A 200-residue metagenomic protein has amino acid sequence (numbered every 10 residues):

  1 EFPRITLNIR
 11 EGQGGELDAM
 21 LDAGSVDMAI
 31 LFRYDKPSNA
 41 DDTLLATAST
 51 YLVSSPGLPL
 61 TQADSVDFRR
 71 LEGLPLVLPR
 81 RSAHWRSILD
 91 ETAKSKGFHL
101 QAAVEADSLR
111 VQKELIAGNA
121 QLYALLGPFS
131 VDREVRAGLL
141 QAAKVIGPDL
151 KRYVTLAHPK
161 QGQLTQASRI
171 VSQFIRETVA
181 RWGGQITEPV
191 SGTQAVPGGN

Functional and structural regions predicted by a protein language model:
E1-P37: Central regulatory/effector-binding core of bacterial HTH transcription factors
T6-Q13, F32-R33, P79, H99-V111 (+1 more regions): Short beta-strand-to-loop elements that line the ligand-binding cleft of bilobed periplasmic-binding protein-like
G12, V26-F32, E105-D107, A124-G127 (+1 more regions): Short beta-strand and adjacent tight-turn residues that come in two discontinuous sequence segments and form the edges
L21-I30, T50, F98, I116-Y123 (+1 more regions): Alpha-to-beta junction loops
S38-A48, A63, R110-K160, I170: Beta-alpha-beta core module
N39-L76: Flexible hinge/capping segments at coil-to-helix
V53-G57, V154-L164: A bilobed periplasmic-binding-protein/Venus flytrap-type ligand-binding module shared by bacterial periplasmic
L60-T61, P75-K96, P128, L164-Q173 (+1 more regions): Secondary-structure junction motif
